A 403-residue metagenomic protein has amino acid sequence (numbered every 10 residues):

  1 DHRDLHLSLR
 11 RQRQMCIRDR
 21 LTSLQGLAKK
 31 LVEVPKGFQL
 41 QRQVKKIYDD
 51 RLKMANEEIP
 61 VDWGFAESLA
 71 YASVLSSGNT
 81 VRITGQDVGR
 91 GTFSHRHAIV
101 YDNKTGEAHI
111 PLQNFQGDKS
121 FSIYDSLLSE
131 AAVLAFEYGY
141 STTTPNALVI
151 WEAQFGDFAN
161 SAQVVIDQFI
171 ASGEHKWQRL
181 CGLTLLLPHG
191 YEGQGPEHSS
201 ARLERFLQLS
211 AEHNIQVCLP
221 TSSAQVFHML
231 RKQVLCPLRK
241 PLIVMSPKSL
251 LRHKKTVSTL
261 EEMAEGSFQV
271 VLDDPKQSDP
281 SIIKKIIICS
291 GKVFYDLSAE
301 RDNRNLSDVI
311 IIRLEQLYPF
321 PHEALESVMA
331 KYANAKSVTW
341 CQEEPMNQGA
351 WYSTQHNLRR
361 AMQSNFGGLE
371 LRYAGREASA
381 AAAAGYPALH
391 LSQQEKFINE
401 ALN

Functional and structural regions predicted by a protein language model:
D1-R13, I17: Single conserved hydrophobic/aromatic residue that forms the stacking wall/gate of nucleotide- or nucleobase-binding
R18-N146, W151-E174, L260-I312: Non-catalytic terminal/interface segments that mediate subunit docking, oligomerization, and allosteric communication
K29-K36, S76, I170-H175, Q208-E212 (+5 more regions): Generic secondary-structure signature for well-ordered alpha-helical cores
T84-G85, T184-P188, P220, I243-P247 (+3 more regions): Short beta-strand segments
V88-R90, A153-D157, L187-E192, S223-A224 (+1 more regions): Acidic, glycine-rich active-site loops and adjacent beta-strand->loop/helix elements that engage anionic groups
I123-L128, A153-N160, G193-A201, N214-T221 (+3 more regions): Alpha-helix capping and helix-loop boundary segments enriched in small/acidic/polar residues
S141-L148, L183, P188-C236: Conserved thiamine diphosphate
W177-R179, G190-F206, C236-R239, L251-N403: Thiamine diphosphate
